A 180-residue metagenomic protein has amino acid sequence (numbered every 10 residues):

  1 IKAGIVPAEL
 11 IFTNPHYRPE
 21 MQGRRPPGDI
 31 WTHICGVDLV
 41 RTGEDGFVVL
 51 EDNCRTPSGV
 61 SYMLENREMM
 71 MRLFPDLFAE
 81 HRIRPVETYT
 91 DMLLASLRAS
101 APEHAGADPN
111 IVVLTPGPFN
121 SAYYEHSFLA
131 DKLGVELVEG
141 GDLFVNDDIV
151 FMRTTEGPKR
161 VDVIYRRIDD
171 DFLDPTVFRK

Functional and structural regions predicted by a protein language model:
I1-K180: Domain-scale recognition of functional cores that engage charged ligands
